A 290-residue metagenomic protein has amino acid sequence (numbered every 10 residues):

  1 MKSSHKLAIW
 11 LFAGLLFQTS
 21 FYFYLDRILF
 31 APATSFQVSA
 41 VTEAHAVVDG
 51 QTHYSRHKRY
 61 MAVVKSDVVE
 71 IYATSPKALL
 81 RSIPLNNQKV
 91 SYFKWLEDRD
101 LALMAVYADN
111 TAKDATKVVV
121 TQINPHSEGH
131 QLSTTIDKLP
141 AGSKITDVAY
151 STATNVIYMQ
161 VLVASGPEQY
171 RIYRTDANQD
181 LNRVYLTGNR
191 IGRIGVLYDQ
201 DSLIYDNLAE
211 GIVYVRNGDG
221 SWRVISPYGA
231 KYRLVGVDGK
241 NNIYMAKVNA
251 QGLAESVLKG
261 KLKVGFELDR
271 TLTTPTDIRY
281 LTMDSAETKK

Functional and structural regions predicted by a protein language model:
M1-D49: Sequence/structural signature of beta-propeller modules and their immediately flanking N-terminal secretory/stalk
Y22-D26, D67-Y72, N110-Q122, S165-T175 (+2 more regions): Structural motif
F36-A46, A78-P84, G129-L139, Q179-T187 (+2 more regions): A short beta-strand motif characteristic of beta-propeller blades
V38-I71, T146: Beta-strand-rich domains and repeat architectures in extracellular enzymes and scaffolds, especially beta-propellers
H57-R59, D98-D100, A153-V156, D199-S202 (+1 more regions): Short coil/turn segments that connect the beta-strands within blades of beta-propeller domains
V63, L103-A105, Y158-Q160, I204-D206 (+1 more regions): Residue position within the beta-strands of beta-propeller blades
S75-G195: Non-cytosolic head/periplasmic domains of membrane-anchored proteins
D180-K290: Extracytoplasmic/luminal low-complexity segments enriched in Pro/Gly and acidic/polar residues that act as flexible
